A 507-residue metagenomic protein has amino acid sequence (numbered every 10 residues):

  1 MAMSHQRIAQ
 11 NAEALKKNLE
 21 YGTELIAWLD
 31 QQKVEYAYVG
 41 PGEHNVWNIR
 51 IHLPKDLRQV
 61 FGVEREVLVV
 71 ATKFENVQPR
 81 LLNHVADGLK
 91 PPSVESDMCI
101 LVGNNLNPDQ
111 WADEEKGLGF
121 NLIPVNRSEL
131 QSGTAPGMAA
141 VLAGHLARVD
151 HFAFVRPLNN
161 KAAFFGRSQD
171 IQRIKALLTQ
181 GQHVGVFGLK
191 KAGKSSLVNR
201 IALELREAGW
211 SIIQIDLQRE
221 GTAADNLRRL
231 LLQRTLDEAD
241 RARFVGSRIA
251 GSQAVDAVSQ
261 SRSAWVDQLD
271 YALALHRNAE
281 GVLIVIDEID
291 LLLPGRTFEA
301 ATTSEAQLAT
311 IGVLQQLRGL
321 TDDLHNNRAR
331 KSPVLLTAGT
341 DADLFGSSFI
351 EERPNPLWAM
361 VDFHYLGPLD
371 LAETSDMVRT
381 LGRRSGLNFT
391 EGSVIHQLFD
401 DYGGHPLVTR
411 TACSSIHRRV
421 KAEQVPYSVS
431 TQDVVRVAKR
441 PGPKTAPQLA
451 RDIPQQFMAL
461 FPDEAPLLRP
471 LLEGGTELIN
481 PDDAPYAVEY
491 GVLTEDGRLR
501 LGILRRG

Functional and structural regions predicted by a protein language model:
M1-K55: Acidic-basic catalytic patches of nuclease active cores, encompassing PD-(D/E)XK and other metal-cofactor nuclease
G42-E43, R50, V63-T72, P92-H151: Charged, structured surface patches that assemble and position nucleic-acid processing machinery
N48-R58, D237-T297, A306-R330: Mid-core helix/loop region of P-loop NTP-binding domains shared across ATPases and GTPases
S96-D97, G103-W111, L291, T303-E352: Sensor-1/coupling segment of RecA-like P-loop NTPase cores
A143-D170, G246, P356-A359: Conserved adenine-nucleotide phosphate-binding loops and their immediately adjacent elements
N159-S168, T380-Y490, D496, L504: Winged-helix-like regulatory helical subdomains adjacent to P-loop NTPase cores
V184-D216: P-loop NTPase Walker A phosphate-binding motif
V361-S393: Conserved small helical "lid"/interfacial subdomain of P-loop NTPases
